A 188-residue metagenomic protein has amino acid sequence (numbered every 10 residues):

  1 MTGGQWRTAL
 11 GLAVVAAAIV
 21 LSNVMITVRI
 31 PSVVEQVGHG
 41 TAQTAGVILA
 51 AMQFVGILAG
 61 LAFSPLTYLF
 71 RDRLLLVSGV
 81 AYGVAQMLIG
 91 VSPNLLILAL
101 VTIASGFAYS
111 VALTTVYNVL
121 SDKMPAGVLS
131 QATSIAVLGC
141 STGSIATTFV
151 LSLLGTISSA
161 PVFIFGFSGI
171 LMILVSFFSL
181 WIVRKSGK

Functional and structural regions predicted by a protein language model:
Q5-M25, I103: Pair of pore-lining "gating" transmembrane helices in MFS-fold secondary transporters
V28-T44: Short amphipathic helix-loop junctions that connect adjacent transmembrane helices in Major Facilitator Superfamily/SLC
A59-R71, G155: Helix-to-loop junctions at the C-terminal end of transmembrane segments in multipass secondary transporters
R73-L88: Structural signature of the two symmetry-related core transmembrane helices
A85, L96-A104: Paired small-residue
V111-M124: Intracellular juxtamembrane helix-capping segments at the cytosolic ends of symmetry-related transmembrane helices
A126-S158: A late C-terminal transmembrane helix in Major Facilitator Superfamily
L153-M172: A membrane-interface helix-boundary motif in multi-pass transporters
